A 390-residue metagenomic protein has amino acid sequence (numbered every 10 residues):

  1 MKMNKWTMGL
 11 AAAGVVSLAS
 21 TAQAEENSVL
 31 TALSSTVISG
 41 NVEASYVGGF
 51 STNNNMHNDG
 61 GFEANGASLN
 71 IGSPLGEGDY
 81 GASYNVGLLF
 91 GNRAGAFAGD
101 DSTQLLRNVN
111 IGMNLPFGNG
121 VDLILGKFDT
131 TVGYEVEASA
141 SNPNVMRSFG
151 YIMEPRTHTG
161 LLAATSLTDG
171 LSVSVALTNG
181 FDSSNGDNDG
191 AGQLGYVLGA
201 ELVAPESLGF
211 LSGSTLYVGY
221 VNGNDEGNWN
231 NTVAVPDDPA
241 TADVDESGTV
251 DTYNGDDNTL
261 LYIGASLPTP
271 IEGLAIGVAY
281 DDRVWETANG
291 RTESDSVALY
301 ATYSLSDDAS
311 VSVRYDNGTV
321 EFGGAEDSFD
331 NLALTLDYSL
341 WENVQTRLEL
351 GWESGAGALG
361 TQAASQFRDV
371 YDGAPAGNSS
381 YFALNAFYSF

Functional and structural regions predicted by a protein language model:
M1-A24: Gram-negative bacterial Sec-dependent N-terminal signal peptides
E25-S183, G190-F210, T215, S312: Outer membrane beta-barrel
E26-S34, S39-V42, V47-M56, V235 (+5 more regions): Outer-membrane beta-barrel proteins and related beta-barrel translocases across Gram-negative bacteria
S45-N53, G76, L89-F97, F128-Y134 (+9 more regions): Sequence/structural signature of outer-membrane beta-barrel proteins
M56-E63, A98-L106, G150-M153, G186-L194 (+6 more regions): Replace "Gram-negative outer membrane beta-barrel proteins" with "bacterial and organellar outer membrane beta-barrel
L198-N331: Detector for outer-membrane/organellar transmembrane beta-barrel domains, recognizing the amphipathic beta-strand
L202, Y338-L340, G373-F390: Outer-membrane beta-barrel "beta-signal"
T335-G357, P375: C-terminal closing repeat unit and adjoining cap/tail of repeat-based domains
